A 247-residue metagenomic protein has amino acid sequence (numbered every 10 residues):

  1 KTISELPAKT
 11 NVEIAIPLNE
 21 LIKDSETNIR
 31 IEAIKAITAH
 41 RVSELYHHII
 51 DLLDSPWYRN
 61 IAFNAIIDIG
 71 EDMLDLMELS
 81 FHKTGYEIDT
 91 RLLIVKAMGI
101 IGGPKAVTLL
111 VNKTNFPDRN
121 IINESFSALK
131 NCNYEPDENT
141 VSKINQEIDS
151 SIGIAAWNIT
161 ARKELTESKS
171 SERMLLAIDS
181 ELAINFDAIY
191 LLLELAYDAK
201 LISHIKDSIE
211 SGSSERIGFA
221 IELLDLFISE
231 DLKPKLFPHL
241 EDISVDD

Functional and structural regions predicted by a protein language model:
K1-N11, I16-K23, N28-V42, H48-D51 (+9 more regions): Structural detector for internal amphipathic alpha-helices that build alpha-solenoid repeat scaffolds
I14, S55-Y58, N139-I154, L236-D246: HEAT/HEAT-like alpha-solenoid repeats
S25-E26, D54-Y58, G85-E87, P117-R119 (+3 more regions): Short inter-helical turns and helix N-cap capping residues of alpha-solenoid HEAT/ARM repeat scaffolds
S80, T84, L175-A177: Helix-loop junctions that connect tandem helical modules in alpha-solenoid scaffolds
N145-K200, H204-K206: Extended repeat-based solenoid scaffolds, especially LRR ectodomains and other repeat-derived architectures
S168-R173, S214, P238-D246: Eukaryotic alpha-helical solenoid repeat scaffolds
I228-K235: Short, charge-rich amphipathic alpha-helical segments embedded in non-transmembrane helical bundles/solenoids
